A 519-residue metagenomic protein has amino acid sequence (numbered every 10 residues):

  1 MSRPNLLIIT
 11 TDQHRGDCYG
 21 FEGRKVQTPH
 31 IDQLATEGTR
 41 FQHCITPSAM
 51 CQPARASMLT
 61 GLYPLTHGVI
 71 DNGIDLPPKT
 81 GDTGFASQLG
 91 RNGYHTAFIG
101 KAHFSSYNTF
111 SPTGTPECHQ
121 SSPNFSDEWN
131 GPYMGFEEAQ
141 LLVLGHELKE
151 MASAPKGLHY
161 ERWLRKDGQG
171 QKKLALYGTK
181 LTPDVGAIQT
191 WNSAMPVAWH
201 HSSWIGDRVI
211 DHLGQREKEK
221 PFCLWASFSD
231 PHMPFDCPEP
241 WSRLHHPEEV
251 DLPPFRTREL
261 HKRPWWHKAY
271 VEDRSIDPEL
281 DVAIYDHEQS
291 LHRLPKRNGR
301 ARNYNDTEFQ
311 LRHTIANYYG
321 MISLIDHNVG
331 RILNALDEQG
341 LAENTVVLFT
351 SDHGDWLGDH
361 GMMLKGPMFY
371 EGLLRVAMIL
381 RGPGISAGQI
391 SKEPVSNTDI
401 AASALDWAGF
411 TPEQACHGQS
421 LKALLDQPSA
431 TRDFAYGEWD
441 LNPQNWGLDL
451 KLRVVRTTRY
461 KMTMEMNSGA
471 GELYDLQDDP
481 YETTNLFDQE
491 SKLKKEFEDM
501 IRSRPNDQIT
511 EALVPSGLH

Functional and structural regions predicted by a protein language model:
M1-E465, A470-G471, T484-D499: Formylglycine-dependent sulfatase
F98, R432-A435, R502-P515: Bilobed periplasmic-binding protein-like "clamshell/Venus-flytrap" ligand-binding domains
D479: Intrinsically disordered, low-complexity polar regions and short flexible loop motifs
L518: A glycine-rich phosphate-binding loop feature that marks nucleotide/adenosyl-phosphate handling sites
